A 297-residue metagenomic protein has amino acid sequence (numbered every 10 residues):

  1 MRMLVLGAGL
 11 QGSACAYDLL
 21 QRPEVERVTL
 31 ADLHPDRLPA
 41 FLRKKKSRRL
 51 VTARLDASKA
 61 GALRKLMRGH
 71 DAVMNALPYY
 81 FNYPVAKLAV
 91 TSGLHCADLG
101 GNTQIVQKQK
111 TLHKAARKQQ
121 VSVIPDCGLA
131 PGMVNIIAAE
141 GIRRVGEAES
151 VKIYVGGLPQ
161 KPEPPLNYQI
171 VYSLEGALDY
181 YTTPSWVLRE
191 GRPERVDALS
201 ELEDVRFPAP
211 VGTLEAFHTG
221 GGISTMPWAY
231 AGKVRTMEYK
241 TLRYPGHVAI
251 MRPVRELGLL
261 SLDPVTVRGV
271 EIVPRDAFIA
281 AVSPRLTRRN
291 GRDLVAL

Functional and structural regions predicted by a protein language model:
M3-A8: Conserved N-terminal Rossmann-fold NAD(P)-binding element of oxidoreductases
Q11: Hydrophobic/small residue at the entry helix of a nucleotide-binding pocket
R27-T29: Short beta-strand element of Class I
L33-R37, T103: Helix N-cap at the beta1-alpha1 junction of Rossmann-like dinucleotide-binding domains, i.e., the first residues
R54-A72, F81: Conserved Rossmann-fold cofactor-binding substructure of NAD(P)-dependent oxidoreductases
P78, L88-Q107: ADP-ribose/adenylate-binding Rossmann-like module
G100-V123: Rossmann-fold NAD(P)-binding glycine/threonine-rich loop
R144-L297: C-terminal catalytic/substrate-binding lobe primarily of soluble NAD(P)-dependent oxidoreductases
